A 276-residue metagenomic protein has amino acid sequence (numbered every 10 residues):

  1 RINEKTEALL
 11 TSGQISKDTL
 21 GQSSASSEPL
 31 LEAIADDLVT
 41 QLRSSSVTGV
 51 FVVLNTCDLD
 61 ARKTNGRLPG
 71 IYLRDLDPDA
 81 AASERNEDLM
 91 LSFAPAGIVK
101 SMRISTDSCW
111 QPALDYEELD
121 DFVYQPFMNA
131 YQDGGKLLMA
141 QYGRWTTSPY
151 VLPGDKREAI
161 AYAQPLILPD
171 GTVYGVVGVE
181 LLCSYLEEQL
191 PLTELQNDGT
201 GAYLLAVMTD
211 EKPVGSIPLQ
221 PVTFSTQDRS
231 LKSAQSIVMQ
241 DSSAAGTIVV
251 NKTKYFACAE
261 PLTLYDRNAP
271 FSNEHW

Functional and structural regions predicted by a protein language model:
R1-T40, S45-T48: Juxtamembrane extracytoplasmic/periplasmic/luminal helical "stalk" adjacent to the first N-terminal
A33-L38, V176-P221: Solvent-exposed, extracytoplasmic
V39, V47-L54, L59, G201-A206: Short, hydrophobic-rich beta-strand element in sensory/regulatory alpha-beta domains
G49-R62, Y72-R74, A130-Y150, S272-E274: Tryptophan-centric aromatic hotspots in well-structured domains and transmembrane helices
L54-L114, M208-K212: GAF sensory/regulatory domain recognition with acknowledged cross-activation on helical regulatory dimers
C57-L59, L152-P153, L181-Y185: Solvent-exposed loop/turn segments at secondary-structure junctions within structured extracellular/periplasmic domains
A94-G178: Extracytoplasmic/periplasmic ligand-binding sensor regions of membrane-associated signaling proteins
K156-L168, T172-V179, T223-W276: Extracellular/periplasmic juxtamembrane segments that couple receptor/chemosensory ectodomains to their
